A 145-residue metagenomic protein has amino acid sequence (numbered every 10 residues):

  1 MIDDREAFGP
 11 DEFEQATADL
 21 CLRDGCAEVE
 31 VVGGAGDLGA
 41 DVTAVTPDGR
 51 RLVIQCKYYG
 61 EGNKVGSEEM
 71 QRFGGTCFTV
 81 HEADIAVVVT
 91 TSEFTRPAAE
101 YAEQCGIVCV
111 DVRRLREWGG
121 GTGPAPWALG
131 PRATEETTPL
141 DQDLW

Functional and structural regions predicted by a protein language model:
M1-L38, T43-W145: Mixed-charge (Asp/Glu-Lys/Arg
